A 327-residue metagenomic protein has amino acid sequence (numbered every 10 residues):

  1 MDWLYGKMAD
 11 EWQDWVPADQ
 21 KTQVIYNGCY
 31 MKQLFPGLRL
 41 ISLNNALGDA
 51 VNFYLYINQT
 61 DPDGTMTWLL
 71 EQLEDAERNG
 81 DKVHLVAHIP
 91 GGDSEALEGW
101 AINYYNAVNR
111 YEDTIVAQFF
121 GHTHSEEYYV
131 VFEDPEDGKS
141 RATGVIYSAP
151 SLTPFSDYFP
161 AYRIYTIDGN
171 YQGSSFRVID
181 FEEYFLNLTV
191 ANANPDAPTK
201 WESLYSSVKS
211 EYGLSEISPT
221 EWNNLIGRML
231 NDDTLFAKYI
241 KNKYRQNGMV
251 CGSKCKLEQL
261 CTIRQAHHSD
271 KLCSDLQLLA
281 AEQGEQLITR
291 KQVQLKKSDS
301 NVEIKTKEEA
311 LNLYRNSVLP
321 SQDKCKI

Functional and structural regions predicted by a protein language model:
M1-D75, N79, S125-I327: Metal-dependent phosphoesterase/phosphodiesterase active-site architecture
L47-T67, E74-F120, V130: Active-site-proximal segments of metal-dependent phosphoesterases and phosphodiesterases across multiple
